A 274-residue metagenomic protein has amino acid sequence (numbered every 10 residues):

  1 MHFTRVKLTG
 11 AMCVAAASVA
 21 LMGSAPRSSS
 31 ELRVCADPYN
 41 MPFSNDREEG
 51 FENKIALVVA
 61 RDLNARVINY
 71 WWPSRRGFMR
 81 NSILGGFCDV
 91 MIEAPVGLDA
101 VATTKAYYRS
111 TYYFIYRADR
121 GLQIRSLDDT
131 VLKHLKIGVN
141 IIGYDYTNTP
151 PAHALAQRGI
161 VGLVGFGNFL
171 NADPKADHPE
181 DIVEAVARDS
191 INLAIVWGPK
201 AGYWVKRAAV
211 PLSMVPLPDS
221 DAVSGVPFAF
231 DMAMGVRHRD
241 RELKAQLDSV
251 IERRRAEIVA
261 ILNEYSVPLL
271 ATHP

Functional and structural regions predicted by a protein language model:
H2-C13: Bacterial N-terminal signal peptides that target proteins for export
R27-A100, A172-A176, E264-Y265: Extracytoplasmic small-molecule ligand-binding "clamshell" domains of the periplasmic binding protein/Venus flytrap
D37-N40, R109-Y113, R120-G121, K206-I251 (+1 more regions): Periplasmic-binding protein-like
D46, K136-T147: Short beta-strand->loop
V59, S82-L84, T130, A185-A187 (+2 more regions): Hydrophobic residues within well-ordered alpha-helices
R66, G143-N171, A245-P274: Ligand-binding clefts/hinges and TM-proximal coupling segments of bilobed small-molecule sensing domains
G77-F78, L84, V90-A102, P150 (+1 more regions): A ligand-binding cleft/hinge motif common to bilobed small-molecule-binding domains
R117-N140, H153: Flexible hinge/capping segments at coil-to-helix
